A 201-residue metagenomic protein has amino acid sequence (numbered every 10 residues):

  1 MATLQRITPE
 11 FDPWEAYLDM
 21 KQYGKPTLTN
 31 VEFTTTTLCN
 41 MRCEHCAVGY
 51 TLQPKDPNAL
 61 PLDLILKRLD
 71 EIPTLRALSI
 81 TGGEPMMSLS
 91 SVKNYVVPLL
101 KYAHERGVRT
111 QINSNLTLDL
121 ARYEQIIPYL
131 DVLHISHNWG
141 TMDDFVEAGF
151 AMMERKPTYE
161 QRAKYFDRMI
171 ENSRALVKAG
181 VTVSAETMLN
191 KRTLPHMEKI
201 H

Functional and structural regions predicted by a protein language model:
A2-I112, L118-Y123: Conserved alpha-helical substructure of the radical SAM core
I65-I80, L89-H201: Radical SAM/AdoMet-radical enzyme domain recognition
